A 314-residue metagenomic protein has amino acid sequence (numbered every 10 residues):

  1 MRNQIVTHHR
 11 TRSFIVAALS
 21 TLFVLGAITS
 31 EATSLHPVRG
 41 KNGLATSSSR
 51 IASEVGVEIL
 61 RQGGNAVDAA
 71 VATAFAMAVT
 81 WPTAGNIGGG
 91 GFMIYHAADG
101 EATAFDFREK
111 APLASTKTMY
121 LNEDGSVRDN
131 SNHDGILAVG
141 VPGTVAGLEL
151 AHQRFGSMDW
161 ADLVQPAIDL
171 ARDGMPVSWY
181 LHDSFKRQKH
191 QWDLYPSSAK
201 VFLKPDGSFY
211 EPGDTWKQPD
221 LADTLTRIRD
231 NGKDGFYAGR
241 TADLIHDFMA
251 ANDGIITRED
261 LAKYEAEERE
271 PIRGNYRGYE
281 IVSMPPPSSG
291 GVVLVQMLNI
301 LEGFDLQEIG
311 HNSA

Functional and structural regions predicted by a protein language model:
R2-A18: Bacterial N-terminal signal peptides that target proteins for export
V16-A27: Bacterial N-terminal signal peptides
A32-E54, E58, A66-N231, F236-A238 (+3 more regions): Noncatalytic scaffold domains of N-terminal-nucleophile
I300: Conserved catalytic core of Hanks-type protein kinase domains
G303-A314: Internal maturation/activation junctions in enzymes
